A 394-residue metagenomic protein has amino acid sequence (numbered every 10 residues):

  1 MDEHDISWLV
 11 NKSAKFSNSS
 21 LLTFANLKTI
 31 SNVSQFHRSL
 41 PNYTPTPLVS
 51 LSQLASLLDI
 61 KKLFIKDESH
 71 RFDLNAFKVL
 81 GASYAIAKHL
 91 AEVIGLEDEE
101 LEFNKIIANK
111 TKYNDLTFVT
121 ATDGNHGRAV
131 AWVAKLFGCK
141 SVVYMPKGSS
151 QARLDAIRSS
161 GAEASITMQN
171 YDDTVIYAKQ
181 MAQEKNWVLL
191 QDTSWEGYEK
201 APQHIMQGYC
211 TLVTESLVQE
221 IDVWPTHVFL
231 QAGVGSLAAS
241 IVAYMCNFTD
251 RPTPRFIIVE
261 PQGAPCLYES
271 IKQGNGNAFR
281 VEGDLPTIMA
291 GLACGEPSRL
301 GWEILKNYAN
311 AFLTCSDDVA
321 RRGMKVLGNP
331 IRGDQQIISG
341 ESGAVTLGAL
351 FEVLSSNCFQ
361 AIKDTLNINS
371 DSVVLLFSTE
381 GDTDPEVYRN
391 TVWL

Functional and structural regions predicted by a protein language model:
M1-L394: PLP-dependent amino-acid enzyme catalytic core
